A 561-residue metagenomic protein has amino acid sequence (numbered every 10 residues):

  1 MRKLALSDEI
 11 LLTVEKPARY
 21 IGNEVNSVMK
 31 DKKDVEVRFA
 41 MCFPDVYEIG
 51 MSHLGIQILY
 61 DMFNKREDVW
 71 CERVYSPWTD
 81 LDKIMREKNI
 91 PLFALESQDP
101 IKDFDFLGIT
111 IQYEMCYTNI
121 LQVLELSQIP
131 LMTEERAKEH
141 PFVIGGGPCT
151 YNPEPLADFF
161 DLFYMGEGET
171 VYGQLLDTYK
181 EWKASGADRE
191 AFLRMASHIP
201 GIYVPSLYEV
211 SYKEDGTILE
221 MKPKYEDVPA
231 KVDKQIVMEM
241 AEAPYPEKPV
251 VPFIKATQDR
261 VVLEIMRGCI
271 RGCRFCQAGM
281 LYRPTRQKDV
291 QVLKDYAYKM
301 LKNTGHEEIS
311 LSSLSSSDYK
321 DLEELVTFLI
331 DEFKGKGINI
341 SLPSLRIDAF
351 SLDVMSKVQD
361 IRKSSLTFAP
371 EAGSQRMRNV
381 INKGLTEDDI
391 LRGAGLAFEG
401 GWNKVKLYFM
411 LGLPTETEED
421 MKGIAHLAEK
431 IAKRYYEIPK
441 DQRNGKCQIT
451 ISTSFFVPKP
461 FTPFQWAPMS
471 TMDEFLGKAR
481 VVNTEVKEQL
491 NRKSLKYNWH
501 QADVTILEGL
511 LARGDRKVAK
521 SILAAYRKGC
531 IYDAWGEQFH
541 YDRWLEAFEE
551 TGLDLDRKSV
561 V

Functional and structural regions predicted by a protein language model:
M1-M29, K33, F39-M41, E488-V561: Radical SAM enzyme core and accessory elements
I10-A40, Y47-E48, P205, S211-V262: N-terminal [4Fe-4S]-dependent radical SAM core
F39-D45, F63, P249-F275, L301 (+3 more regions): N-terminal pre-triad scaffold of radical SAM enzymes
M41-C42, V46, M115, Y298-T450: Conserved SAM/AdoMet-binding glycine-rich loop
E67-D80: A short beta-strand-loop structural module common to alpha/beta enzyme folds
P77-K222, P460-D515, L523-W535: Glycine-rich beta-alpha loop elements in corrinoid/cobalamin-binding modules across cobalamin-dependent enzymes
M195-V204, L314-Y319, P343-A349, G412 (+2 more regions): A glycine-rich phosphate-binding loop feature that marks nucleotide/adenosyl-phosphate handling sites
C276-V292: Iron-sulfur (Fe-S) cluster-binding segments and ferredoxin-like electron-carrier domains, especially [2Fe-2S]
